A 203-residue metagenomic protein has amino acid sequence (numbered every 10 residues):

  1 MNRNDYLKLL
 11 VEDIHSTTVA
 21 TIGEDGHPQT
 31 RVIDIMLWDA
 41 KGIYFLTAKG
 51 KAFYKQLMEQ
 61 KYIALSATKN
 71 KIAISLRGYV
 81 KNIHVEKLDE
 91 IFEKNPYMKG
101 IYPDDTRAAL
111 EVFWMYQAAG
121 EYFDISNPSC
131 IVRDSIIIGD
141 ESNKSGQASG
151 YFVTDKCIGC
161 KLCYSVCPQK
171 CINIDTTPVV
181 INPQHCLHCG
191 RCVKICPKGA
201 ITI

Functional and structural regions predicted by a protein language model:
L9-E24, I63-A67: A short, Trp-centered hydrophobic/proline-enriched beta-strand micro-motif
I33-L37: A short, well-structured catalytic beta-strand-centered motif of the EAL phosphodiesterase domain for c-di-GMP
A40-Y44: Short active-site oxyanion
A52-F113, Q117-A119, I125-N127: Short, structured beta-strand-loop surface elements
L110-V112, E121-V166, K170: Ferredoxin-type iron-sulfur electron-transfer modules and their immediate structural context
L162-V179, R191-I203: Iron-sulfur cluster-binding cysteine motifs and their immediate structural context in ferredoxin-like electron-transfer
